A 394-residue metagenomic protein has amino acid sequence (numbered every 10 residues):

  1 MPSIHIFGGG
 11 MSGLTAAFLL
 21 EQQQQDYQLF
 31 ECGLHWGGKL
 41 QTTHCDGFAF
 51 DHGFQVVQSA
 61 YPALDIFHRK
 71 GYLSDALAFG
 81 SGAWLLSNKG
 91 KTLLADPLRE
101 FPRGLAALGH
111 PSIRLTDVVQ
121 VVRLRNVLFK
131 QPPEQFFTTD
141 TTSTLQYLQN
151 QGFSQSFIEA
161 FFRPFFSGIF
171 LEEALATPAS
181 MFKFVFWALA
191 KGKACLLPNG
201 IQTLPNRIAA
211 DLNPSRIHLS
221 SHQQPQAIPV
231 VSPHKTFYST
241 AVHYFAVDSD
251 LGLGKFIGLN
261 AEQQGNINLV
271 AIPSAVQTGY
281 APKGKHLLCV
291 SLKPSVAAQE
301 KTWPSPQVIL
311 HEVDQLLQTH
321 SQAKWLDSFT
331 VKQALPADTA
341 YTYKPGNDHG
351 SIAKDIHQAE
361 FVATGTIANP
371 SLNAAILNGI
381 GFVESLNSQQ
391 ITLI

Functional and structural regions predicted by a protein language model:
P2-L29: N-terminal Rossmann-like FAD-binding beta1-loop-alpha1 element of flavoenzymes
I4, Q25-Y27, V230, A323-L326: Hydrophobic anchor at the start of a short beta-strand that flanks the dinucleotide cofactor-binding loop
E21-C45: Glycine-rich FAD pyrophosphate-binding loop
T43-F67: N-terminal glycine-rich dinucleotide-binding loop that anchors FAD/FMN and/or NAD(P) in oxidoreductases
Y61-K70, S74-L175, A190: Mobile amphipathic helical/loop "lid" adjacent to a hydrophobic cofactor/ligand pocket
M181-P225: Helical element adjacent to the flavin cofactor pocket in flavoenzyme catalytic cores
H218-Q307, E312-L316: Mid-domain catalytic core of redox enzymes that form a hydrophobic substrate pocket/lid adjacent to a catalytic redox
G279-I394: Conserved flavin/dinucleotide-binding core of flavoenzymes
